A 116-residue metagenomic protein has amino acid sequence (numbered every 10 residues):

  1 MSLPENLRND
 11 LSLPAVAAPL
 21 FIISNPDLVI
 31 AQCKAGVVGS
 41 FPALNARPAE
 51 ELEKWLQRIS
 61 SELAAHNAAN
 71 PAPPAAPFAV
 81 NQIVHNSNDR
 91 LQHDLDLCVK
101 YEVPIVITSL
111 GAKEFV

Functional and structural regions predicted by a protein language model:
M1-V116: Active-site entrance/lid segments in N-terminal catalytic domains of soluble metabolic enzymes
